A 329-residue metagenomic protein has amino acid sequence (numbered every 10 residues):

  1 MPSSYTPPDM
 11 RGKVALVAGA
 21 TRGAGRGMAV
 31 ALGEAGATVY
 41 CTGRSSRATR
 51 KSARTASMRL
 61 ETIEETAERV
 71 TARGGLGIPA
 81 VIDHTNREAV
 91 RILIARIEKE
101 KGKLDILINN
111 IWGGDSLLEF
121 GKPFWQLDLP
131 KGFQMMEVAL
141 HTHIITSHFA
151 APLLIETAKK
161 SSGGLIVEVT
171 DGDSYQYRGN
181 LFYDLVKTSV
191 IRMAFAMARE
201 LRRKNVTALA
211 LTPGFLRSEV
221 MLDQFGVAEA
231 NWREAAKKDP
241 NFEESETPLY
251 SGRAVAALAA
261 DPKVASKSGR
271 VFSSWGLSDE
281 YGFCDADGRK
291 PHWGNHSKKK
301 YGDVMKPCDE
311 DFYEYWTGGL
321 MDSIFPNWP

Functional and structural regions predicted by a protein language model:
V14, T21-R22: Conserved glycine-rich cofactor-binding loop
A35-E65: Conserved glycine-rich Rossmann-like NAD(P)H-binding loop of the short-chain dehydrogenase/reductase
M58-E64, V81-L93, L129: The beta1-alpha1 cofactor-binding region of Rossmann-like NAD(H)/NADP(H)-dependent oxidoreductases
R73-I78, R96-N109, D115, D128 (+1 more regions): A glycine-rich helix->loop->beta "capping" turn within Rossmann-like NAD(P)(H)-dependent oxidoreductase domains
G113-L117, W125-M135, I155-R203, T212-G226: Catalytic loop of short-chain dehydrogenase/reductase
S147-H148, F195: A short, exposed helix-loop element centered on a Lys and neighboring polar residues
A210, A230-W328: C-terminal helical subdomain
